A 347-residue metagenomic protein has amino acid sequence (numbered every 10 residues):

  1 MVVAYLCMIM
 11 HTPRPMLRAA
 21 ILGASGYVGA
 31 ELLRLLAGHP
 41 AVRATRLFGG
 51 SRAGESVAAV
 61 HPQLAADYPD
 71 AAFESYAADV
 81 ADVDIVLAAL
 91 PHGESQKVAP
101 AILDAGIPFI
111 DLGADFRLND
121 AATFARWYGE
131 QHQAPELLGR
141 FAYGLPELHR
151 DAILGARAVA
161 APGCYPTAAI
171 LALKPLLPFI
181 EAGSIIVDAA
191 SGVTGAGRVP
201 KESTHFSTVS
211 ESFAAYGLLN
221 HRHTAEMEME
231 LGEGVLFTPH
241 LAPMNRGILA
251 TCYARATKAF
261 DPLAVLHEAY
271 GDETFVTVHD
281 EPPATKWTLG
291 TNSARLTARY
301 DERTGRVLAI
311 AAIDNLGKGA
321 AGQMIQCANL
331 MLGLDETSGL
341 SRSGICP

Functional and structural regions predicted by a protein language model:
V2-V209, A214-Y216, R299-R303, T337-S338 (+1 more regions): N-terminal Rossmann-like NAD(P) cofactor-binding subdomain of oxidoreductases, focused on the glycine-rich
R18-I21, A160, T251-Y253, A309-A312: Short glycine-rich or small-residue beta-strand-to-loop segments that form or flank ligand, phosphate, metal/Fe-S
S25, S95, Y165, A169 (+7 more regions): Generic structural signal for well-ordered, non-membrane alpha-helical segments in soluble metabolic enzymes
E31, L35, L171, P175 (+4 more regions): Alpha-helical scaffold segments in soluble metabolic enzymes
L35, H39, F179, E230 (+3 more regions): Change "in soluble alpha/beta enzymes" to "in soluble alpha/beta proteins
A156, F213, G247-T251, R306-L308: Short, solvent-exposed beta-strand edge segments and adjacent coil->beta transition regions
L219-D280: C-terminal substrate-binding/catalytic lobe of Rossmann-fold NAD(P)-dependent dehydrogenases
Y253-P347: C-terminal active-site/capping subdomain that shapes the small-molecule cofactor and substrate pocket of enzyme
